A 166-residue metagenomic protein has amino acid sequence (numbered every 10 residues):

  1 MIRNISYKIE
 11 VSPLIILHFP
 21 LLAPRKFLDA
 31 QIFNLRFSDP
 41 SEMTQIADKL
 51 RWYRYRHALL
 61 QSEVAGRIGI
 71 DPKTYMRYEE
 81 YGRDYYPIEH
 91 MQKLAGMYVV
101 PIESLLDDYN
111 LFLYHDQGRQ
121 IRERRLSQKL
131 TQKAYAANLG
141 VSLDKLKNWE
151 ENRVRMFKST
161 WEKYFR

Functional and structural regions predicted by a protein language model:
M1-I5, I9-V11, I15-I16, I32: Short hydrophobic transmembrane-like helices used for membrane targeting/insertion
L17, L22, L106-K129, A134-A137 (+2 more regions): Short, charged recognition helix plus adjacent turn of helix-turn-helix-like nucleic-acid-binding domains
R25-Q45, E103-H115: A detector for short, charged/polar N-terminal pre-domain segments
D48-R67, R119-A134: Short basic helix-loop element that most often maps to the first helix and adjoining turn of HTH DNA-binding modules
L50, V64-A65, Y75-Y78, L105 (+2 more regions): Conserved hydrophobic/aromatic packing and binding residues within compact polymer-binding modules
G69-Y85, N110, V141-M156: Recognition helix of helix-turn-helix/homeodomain-like DNA-binding domains that insert into the DNA major groove
E89-S104, F157-R166: DNA major-groove recognition helix of helix-turn-helix/homeodomain DNA-binding modules
